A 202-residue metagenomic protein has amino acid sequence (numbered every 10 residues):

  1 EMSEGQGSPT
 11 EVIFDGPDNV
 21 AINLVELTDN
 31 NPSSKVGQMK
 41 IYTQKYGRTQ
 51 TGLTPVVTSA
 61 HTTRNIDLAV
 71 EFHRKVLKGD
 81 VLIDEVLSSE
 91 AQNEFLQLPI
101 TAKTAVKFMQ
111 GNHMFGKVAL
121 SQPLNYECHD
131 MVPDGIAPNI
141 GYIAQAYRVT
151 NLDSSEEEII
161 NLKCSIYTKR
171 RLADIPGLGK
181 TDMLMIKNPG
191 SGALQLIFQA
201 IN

Functional and structural regions predicted by a protein language model:
E1-G52, H61, D80-V86, E90-L98 (+4 more regions): Vicinal oxygen chelate
H61-D67: Short acidic-aromatic low-complexity motifs
A69-H73, S155-I159: Hydrophobic side chains in well-ordered alpha-helices
S121, Y126-C128: Eukaryotic modular interaction domains in large regulatory/scaffold proteins
G135-P138: Hydrophobic, secondary-structure "cap" segments at the distal end of domains
G141-Q145: Low-complexity, glycine/alanine/valine/leucine- and proline-rich hydrophobic stretches
